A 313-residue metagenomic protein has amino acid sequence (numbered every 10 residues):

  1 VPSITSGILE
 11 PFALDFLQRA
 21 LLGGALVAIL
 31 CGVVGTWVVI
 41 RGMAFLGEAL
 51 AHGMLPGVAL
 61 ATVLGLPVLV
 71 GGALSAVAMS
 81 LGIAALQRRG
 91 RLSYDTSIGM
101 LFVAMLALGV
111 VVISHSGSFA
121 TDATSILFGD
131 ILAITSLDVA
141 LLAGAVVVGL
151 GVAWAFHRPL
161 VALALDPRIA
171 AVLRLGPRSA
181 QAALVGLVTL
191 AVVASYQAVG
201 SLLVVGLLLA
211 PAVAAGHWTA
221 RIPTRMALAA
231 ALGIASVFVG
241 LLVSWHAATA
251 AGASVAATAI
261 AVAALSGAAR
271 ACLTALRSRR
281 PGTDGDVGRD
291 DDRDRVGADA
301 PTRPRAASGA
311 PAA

Functional and structural regions predicted by a protein language model:
I4-R19, G90, Y94-R158, A183-G186 (+1 more regions): Transmembrane helix-bundle core of multi-pass membrane transporters and related energy-transducing complexes
G7, F12-A13, L127, I131-L132 (+1 more regions): C-terminal binding/interaction regions
A20-G23, V68-A76, D95-G99, A143 (+2 more regions): Loop-to-transmembrane alpha-helix initiation sites
V27, T135-P211: Helix-loop-helix "hairpin" substructures at the membrane interface of multi-pass membrane proteins
T36-F119, A215-L228, S244-A247, A271-C272: Short loop segments and helix-boundary regions at transmembrane helix junctions of multi-pass inner-membrane proteins
G53-V63, M100-V112, A133, P177-L187 (+2 more regions): Small-residue-rich segments of transmembrane alpha-helices in multi-pass membrane proteins, especially helix faces
V204-A253: Transmembrane alpha-helical segments in multi-pass inner-membrane proteins
T249-A313: Cytosolic-side transmembrane-helix boundaries in multi-pass membrane proteins
